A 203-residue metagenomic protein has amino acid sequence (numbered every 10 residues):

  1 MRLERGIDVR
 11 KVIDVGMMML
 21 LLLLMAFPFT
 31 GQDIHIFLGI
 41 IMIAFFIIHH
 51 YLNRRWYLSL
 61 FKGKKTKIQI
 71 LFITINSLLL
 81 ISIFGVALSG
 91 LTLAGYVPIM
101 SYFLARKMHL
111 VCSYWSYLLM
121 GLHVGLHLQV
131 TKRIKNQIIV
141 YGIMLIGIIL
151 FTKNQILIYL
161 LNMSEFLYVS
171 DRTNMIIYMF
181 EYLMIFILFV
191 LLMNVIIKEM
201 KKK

Functional and structural regions predicted by a protein language model:
M1-K203: Membrane-embedded alpha-helical bundles that constitute the cytochrome b-like, heme-associated redox core of multi-pass
